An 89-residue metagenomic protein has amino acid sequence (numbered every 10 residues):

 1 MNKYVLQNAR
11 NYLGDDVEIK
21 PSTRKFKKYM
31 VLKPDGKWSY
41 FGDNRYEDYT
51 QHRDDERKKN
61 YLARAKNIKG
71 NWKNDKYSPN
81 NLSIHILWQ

Functional and structural regions predicted by a protein language model:
M1-Q89: Arg/Lys-rich, low-complexity, intrinsically disordered basic segments
